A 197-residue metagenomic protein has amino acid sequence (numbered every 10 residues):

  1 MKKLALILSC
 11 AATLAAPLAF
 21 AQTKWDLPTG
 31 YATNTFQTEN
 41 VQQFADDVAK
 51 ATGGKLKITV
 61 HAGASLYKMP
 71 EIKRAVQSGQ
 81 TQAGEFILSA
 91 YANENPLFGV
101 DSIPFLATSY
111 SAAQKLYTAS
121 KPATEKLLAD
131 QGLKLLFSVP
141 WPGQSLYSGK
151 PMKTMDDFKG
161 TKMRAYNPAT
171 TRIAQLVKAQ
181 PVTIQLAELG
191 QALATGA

Functional and structural regions predicted by a protein language model:
M1-L4: Positively charged n-region of N-terminal signal peptides that target proteins for export
T13-A21: Sec/Tat signal peptide C-region and signal peptidase I cleavage site
K24, G54-K57, M152-D157: Short, surface-exposed connector motifs at secondary-structure boundaries
D26-Q43, G63-K68: Extracytoplasmic "Venus flytrap"
Q43-I58: Signal peptide-proximal N-terminal region of secreted/periplasmic/extracellular or secretory-lumen proteins
A45-D46, Q77, Q82, I87-Q180 (+1 more regions): Contiguous mixed-secondary-structure segments that line small-molecule binding/active-site clefts of soluble domains
G53-K57, I72-F86, A179-P181, T195-A197: Alpha-to-beta junction loops
H61-R74, Y166-A169, P181-T195: Short helix-initiation/N-cap motifs at beta->coil->alpha
